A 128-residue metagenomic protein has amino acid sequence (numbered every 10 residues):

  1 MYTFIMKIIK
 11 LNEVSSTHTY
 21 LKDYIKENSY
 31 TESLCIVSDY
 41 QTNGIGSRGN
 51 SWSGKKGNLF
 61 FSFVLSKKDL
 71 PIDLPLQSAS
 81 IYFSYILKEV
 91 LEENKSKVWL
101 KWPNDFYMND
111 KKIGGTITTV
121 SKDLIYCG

Functional and structural regions predicted by a protein language model:
M1-S96, G114, S121: N-terminal lobe of the biotin/lipoate ligase/transferase fold
P71, L100-P103: Short flexible/disordered coil segments
W102-M108, I117, G128: Glycine- and Gly-Pro-enriched alpha-helical subdomains that act as flexible, kink-prone "lid/hinge" or packing modules
T119-V120, I125: Short, surface-exposed, low-complexity cationic segments
